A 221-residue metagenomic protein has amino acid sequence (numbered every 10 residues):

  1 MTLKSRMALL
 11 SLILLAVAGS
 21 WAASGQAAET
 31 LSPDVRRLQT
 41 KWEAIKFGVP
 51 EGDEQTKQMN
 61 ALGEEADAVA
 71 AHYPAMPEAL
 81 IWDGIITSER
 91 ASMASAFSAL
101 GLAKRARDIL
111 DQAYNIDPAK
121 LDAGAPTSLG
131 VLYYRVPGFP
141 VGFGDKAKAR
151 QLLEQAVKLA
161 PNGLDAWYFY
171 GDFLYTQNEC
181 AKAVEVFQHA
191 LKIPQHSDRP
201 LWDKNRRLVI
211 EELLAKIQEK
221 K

Functional and structural regions predicted by a protein language model:
S24-E65: N-terminal leader/linker segments that initiate helical-solenoid repeat arrays
L38, E43-G52, E89-S98, L121 (+3 more regions): Short coil/turn linking the two alpha-helices of tandem helical-hairpin repeats
P74, P118-K120, P161: Short coil turns that delineate tetratricopeptide repeat
A79, A123-A125, A166, P200: TPR alpha-solenoid repeat register
V186, K192-K221: Terminal, low-structured helical/coil segments at or just beyond the last alpha-helical repeat
